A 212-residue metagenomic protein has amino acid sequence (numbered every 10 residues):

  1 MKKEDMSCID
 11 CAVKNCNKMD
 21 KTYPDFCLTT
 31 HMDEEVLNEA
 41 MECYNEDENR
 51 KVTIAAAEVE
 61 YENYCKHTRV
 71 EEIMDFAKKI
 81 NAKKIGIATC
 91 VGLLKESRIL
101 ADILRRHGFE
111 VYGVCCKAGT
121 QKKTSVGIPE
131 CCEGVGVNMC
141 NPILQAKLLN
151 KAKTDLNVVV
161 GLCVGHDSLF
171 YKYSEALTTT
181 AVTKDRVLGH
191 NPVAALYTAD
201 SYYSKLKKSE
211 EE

Functional and structural regions predicted by a protein language model:
K2-K84, V91-K95: Electropositive, gly/pro-rich neighborhoods at or near active sites that engage anionic ligands
K79-G86, L148-D155: Short, surface-exposed connector motifs at secondary-structure boundaries
K95-Q145: Long, charge-dense
E96-I103, D167-A176: Short Gly/Thr/Asp-enriched flexible loops that form oxyanion-binding sites at enzyme active sites
E110-K117, L169, Y173-N191: Short, acidic/small-residue loops that bind anionic groups at enzyme active sites
M139-T154, L162-H166: A short, acidic, amphipathic alpha-helical segment used as a generic capping/interface helix at domain edges
T179-E212: C-terminal functional extensions of proteins
